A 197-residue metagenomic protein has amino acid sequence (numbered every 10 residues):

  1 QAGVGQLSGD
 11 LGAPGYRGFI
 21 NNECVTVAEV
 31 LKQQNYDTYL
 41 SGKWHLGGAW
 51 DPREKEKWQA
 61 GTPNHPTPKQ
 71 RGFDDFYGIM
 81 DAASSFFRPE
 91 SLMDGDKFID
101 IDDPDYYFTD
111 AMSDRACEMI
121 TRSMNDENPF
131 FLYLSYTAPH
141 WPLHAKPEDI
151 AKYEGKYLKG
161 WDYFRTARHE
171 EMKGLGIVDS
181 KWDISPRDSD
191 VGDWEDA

Functional and structural regions predicted by a protein language model:
Q1-A197: Formylglycine-dependent sulfatase
